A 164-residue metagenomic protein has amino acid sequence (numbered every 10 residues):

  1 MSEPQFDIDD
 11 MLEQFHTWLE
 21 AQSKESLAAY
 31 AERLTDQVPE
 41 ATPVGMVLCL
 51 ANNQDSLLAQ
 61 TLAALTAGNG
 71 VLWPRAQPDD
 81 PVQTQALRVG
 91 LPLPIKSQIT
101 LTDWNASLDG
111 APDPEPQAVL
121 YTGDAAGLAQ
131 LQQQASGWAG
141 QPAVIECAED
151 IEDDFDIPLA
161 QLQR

Functional and structural regions predicted by a protein language model:
M1-S2, G68: N-terminal low-hydrophobic presequence detector
S2-Q14, Q77-R164: Active-site glycine/GP-rich loop and adjacent strand/helix microenvironment that borders small-molecule binding pockets
S2-T42, Q54-D55: Long amphipathic alpha-helix in the N-terminal Rossmann-like dinucleotide-binding domain of NAD(P)-dependent
Y30-P92: Conserved small-residue-rich beta-alpha loop and adjacent elements that most often cradle the phosphate/pyrophosphate
